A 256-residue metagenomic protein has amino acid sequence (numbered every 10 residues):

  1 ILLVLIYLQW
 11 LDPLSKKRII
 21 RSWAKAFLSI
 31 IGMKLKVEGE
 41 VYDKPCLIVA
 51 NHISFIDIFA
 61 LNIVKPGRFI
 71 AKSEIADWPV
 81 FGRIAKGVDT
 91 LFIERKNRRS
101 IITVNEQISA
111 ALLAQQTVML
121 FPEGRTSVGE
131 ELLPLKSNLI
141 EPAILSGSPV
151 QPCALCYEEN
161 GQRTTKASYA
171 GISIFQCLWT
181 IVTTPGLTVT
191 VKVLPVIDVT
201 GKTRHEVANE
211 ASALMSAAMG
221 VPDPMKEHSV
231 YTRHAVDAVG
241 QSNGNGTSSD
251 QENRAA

Functional and structural regions predicted by a protein language model:
V4-K16, L28-I31, D43-R99: Catalytic core of membrane glycerolipid acyltransferases/transacylases, capturing the structured, soluble-facing
I19-C46, I108: A short, well-structured juxtamembrane/interface segment
P45-A50, Q116-P122: Generic beta-sheet signal
F81-G82, E130-E210, P222-H234: A cross-family acyltransferase "interaction/gating" segment
L91-L112, T117: A membrane-cytosol interface segment of integral membrane proteins
F92-E94, L194-T200, A213-L214, A255-A256: Polar-ligand-bearing catalytic/cofactor-coordination segments of membrane-embedded or membrane-tethered inner-membrane
Q241-A256: Long, low-complexity, intrinsically disordered segments
